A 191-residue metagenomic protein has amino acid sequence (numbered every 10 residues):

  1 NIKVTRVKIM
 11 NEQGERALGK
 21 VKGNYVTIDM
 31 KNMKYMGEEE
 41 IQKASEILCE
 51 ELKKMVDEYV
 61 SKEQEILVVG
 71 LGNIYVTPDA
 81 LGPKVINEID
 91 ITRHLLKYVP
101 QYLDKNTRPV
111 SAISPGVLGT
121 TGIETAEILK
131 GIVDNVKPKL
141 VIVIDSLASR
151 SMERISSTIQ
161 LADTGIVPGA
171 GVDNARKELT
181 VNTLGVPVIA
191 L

Functional and structural regions predicted by a protein language model:
N1-G23, Y35: N-terminal amphipathic/basic leader segments beginning at the initiator methionine
G19-E46: Helix-enriched interaction subdomains in cytosolic or periplasmic regions, typified by TIR/SEFIR signaling/NADase cores
T27-K31, E65-V76, A112-G116: Short glycine-rich or small-residue beta-strand-to-loop segments that form or flank ligand, phosphate, metal/Fe-S
L71-D79, G119, S146-R150: Gly/Ser/Thr-rich loops at beta-strand to alpha-helix junctions that form or flank small-molecule/cofactor-binding
N73-R108, A112: Glycine-rich phosphate/diphosphate-binding loop of Rossmann-like nucleotide-binding domains
L103-I132: A structural-propensity feature for long, helix-poor, extended segments
I113-S114, E127, V143-L191: A structural signal for small-residue-enriched, beta-sheet-centric alpha/beta enzyme cores and oligomeric scaffold folds
V133, P138-K139: Proline-aspartate-enriched helix->loop->beta-strand connector
